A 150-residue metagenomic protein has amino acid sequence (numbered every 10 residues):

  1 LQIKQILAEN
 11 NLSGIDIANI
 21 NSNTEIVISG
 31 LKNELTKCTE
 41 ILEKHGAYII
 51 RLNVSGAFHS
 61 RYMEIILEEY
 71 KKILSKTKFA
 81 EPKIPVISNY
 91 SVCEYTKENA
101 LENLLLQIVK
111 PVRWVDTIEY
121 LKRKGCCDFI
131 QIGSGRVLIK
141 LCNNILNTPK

Functional and structural regions predicted by a protein language model:
L1-K110: Alpha/beta catalytic cores of group-transfer enzymes, especially the acyltransferase/condensing modules of polyketide
L106-K150: Flexible, low-complexity segments
